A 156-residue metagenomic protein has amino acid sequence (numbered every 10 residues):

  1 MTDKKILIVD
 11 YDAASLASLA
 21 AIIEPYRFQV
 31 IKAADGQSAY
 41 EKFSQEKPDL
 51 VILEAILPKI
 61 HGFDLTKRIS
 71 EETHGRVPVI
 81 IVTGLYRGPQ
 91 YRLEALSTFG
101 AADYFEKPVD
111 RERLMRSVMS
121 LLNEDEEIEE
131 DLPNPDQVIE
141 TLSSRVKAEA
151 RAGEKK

Functional and structural regions predicted by a protein language model:
A13-I31, F99: Two-component/phosphorelay signaling modules centered on CheY-like receiver
A14, D35-S38, H61-D64: Acidic catalytic/metal-coordinating carboxylates
K32-L50: Acidic, metal-coordinating helix/loop segments flanking the phosphotransfer/catalytic sites of two-component signaling
E54: Active-site residues of response regulator receiver
P58, E72: The feature encodes the CheY-like receiver
D64, Y86-D103, E112, R116 (+1 more regions): Alpha4 helix (beta4-alpha4-beta5 surface) of REC/receiver domains from two-component response regulators
V82-G84: Hydrophobic/aromatic residues positioned on beta-strands within the core alpha/beta folds
E124-K156: CheY-like receiver
